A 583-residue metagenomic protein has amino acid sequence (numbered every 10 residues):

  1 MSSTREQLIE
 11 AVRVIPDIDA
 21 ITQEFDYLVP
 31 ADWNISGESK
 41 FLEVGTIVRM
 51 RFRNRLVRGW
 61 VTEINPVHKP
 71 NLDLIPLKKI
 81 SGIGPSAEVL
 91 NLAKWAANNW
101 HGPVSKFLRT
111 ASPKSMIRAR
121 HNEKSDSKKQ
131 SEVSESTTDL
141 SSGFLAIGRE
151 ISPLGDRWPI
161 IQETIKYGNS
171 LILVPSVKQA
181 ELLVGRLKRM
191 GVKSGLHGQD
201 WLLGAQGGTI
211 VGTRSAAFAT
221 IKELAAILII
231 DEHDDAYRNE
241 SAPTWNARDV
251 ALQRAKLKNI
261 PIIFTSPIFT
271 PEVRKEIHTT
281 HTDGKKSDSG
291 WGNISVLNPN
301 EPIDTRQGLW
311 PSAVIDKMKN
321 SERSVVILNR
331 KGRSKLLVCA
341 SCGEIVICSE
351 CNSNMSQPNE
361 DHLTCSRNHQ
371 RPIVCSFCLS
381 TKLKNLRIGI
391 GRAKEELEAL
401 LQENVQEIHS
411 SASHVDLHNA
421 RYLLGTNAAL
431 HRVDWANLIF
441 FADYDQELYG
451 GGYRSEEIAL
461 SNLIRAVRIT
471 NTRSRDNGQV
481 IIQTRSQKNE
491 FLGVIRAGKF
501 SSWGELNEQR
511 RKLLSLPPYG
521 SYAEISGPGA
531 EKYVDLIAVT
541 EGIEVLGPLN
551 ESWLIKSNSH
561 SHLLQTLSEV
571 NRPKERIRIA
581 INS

Functional and structural regions predicted by a protein language model:
M1-V296, N300-P302, D316-N320, Y422 (+7 more regions): Accessory, non-ATPase domains that flank or precede helicase/AAA+ motor cores in DNA-metabolism machines
S2, V44, M50, F269 (+4 more regions): C-terminal helicase module of SF1/SF2 nucleic-acid helicases/translocases
E6-L8, I21, R53-R55, N320 (+7 more regions): Short flexible coil/turn linkers enriched for glycine and charged/polar residues that connect secondary-structure
A87, S241-N246, C342-I345, Y453-L460: Short, conserved loop/turn and helix-capping segments at secondary-structure boundaries that abut family-defining
L171-L173, V325, S376, Q406 (+1 more regions): Conserved beta-strand elements of the Class I
K188-D200, S349-E350, S356-P358, Q402-S411 (+1 more regions): Conserved RecA-like helicase motor-core motifs
V314, M318-L400: Cys/His-rich short segments
